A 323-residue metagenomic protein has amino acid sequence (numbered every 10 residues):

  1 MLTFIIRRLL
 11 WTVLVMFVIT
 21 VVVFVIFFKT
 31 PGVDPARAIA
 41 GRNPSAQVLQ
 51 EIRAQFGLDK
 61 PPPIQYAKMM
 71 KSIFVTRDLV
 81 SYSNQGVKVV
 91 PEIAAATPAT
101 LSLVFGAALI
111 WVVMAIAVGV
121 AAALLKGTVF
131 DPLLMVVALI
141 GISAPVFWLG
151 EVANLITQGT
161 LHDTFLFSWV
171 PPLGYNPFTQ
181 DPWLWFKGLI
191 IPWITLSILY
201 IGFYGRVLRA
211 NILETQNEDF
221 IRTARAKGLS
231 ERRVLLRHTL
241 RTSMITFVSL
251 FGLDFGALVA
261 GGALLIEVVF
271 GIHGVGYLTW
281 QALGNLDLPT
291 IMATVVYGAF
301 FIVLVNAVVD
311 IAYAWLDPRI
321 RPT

Functional and structural regions predicted by a protein language model:
L2-T3, M16, T97-F130, V146 (+1 more regions): Alpha-helical transmembrane segments of integral membrane proteins, especially multi-pass inner/plasma-membrane
I6-M16: N-terminal signal-anchor/signal peptide hydrophobic helix marking the start of the first transmembrane segment
V15-A67, T157, L161-W185: Hydrophobic alpha-helical transmembrane segments of membrane transport/permease proteins and related membrane-embedded
M16-V22, L139-L155, L250-F251, F255: Hydrophobic alpha-helical membrane-insertion segments
V21, V25-K29, A121, V152 (+3 more regions): Hydrophobic membrane-targeting alpha-helices
P44-V75, I221, L264, F270-A282: Short hydrophobic, aromatic-rich alpha-helical segments embedded in or entering the lipid bilayer of multi-pass
L58-I116: An internal, D/E-rich "acidic patch" concept
